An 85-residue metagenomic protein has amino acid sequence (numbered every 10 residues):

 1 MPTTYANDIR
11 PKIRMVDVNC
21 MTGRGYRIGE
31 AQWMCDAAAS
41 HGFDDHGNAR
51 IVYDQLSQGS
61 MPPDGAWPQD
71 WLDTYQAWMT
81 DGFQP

Functional and structural regions predicted by a protein language model:
M1-P85: Aromatic- and Gly/Pro-enriched helix-to-coil junctions and flexible linker segments
